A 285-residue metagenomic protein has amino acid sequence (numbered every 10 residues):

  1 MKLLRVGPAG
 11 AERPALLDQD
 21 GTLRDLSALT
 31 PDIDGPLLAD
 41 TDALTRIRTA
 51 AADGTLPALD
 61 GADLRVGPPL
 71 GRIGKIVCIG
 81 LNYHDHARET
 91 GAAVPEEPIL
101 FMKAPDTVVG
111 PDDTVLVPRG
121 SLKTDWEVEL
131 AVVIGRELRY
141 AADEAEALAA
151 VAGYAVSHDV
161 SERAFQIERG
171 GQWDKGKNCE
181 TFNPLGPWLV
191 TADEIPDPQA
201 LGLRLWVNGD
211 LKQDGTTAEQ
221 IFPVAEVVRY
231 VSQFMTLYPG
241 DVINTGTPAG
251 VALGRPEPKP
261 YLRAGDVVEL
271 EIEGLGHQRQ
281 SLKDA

Functional and structural regions predicted by a protein language model:
M1-P98, V267-E269: N-terminal non-catalytic cap/leader segment that marks the start of a structured domain
K2, K75-V77, P98-L100, D106-T107 (+7 more regions): Structural motif
R5-G10, P57-R65, H86, A92 (+1 more regions): Catalytic-pocket segment enriched in acidic/His residues
D18-T22, A28-I33, A147, T217-F222 (+1 more regions): A short, sequence-level motif marking secondary-structure junctions
V94-P111, T124-W126, L262-G274: Structural signature of FAD isoalloxazine-binding scaffolds in flavoprotein oxidoreductases
I99-P118, L138-Y140, T181-V190, A249-L253: Short catalytic-site patches enriched in acidic/histidine residues that coordinate or position cofactors/metals
D106, G110-E146, A152, V156-R163: Non-heme Fe(II) oxygenase catalytic core, chiefly the N-lobe of the double-stranded beta-helix
